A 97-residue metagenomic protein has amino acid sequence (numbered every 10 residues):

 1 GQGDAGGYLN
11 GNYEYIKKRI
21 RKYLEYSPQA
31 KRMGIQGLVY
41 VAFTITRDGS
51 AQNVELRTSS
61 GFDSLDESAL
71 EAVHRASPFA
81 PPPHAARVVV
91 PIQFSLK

Functional and structural regions predicted by a protein language model:
G1-G6: Acidic/histidine-rich, surface-exposed loop or edge segments in extracytoplasmic proteins
Y8-V41, E67-K97: Short proline/glycine- and basic residue-enriched helix-capping loop/turn segments at helix->loop/beta transitions
I45-T46: Short, acidic, Ser/Thr-enriched surface-loop or helix-capping motifs
T58-F62: A short acidic/small-residue loop/turn micro-motif
